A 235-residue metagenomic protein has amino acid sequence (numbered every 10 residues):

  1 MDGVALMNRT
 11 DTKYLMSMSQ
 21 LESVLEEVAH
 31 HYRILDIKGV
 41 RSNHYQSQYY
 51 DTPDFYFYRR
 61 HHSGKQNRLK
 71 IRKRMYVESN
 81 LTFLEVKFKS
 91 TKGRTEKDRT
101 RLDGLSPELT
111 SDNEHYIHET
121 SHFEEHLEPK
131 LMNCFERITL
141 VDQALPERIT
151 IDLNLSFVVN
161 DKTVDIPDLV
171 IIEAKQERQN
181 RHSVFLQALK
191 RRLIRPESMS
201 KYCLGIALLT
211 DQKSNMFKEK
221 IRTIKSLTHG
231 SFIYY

Functional and structural regions predicted by a protein language model:
M1-Y235: Phosphate-end processing signature that detects enzymes handling 5′-triphosphorylated RNA and polyphosphate
